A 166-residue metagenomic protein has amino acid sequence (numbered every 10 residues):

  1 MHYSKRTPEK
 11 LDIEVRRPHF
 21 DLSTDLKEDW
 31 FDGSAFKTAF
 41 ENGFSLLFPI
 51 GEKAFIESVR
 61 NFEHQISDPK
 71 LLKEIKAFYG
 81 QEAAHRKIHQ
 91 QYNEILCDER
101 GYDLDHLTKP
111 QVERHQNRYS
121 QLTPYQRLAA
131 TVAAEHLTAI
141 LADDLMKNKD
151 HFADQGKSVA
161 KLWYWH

Functional and structural regions predicted by a protein language model:
H2-H166: Non-heme di-metal
